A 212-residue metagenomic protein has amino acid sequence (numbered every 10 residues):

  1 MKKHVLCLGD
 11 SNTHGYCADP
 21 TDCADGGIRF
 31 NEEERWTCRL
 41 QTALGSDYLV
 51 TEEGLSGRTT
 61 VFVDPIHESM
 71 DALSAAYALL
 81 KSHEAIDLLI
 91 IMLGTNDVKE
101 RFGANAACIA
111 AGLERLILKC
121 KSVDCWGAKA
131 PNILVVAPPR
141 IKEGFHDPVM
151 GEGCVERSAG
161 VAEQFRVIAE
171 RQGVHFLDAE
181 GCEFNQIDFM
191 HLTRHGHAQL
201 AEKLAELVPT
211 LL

Functional and structural regions predicted by a protein language model:
M1-G54, V61-V63, A78-K81, R171 (+1 more regions): Serine-esterase "nucleophile elbow" of acetyl-processing enzymes
K2, C38, S46, M70-L212: Alpha-helical cap/lid subdomain in secreted, periplasmic, or secretory-pathway luminal O-acyl-processing enzymes
G15, R58-T60, E143, Q186: Generic structural signal for helix capping and beta-alpha/helix-loop junctions
I28-R29, P65-M70, C154: Short, flexible loop segments at the rims of nucleotide/cofactor-binding pockets, characterized by
G54-S56, C182: Residue-level "edge-of-site" marker
R58-F62, V98-E100: Short active-site-adjacent helix-start/loop capping segments
